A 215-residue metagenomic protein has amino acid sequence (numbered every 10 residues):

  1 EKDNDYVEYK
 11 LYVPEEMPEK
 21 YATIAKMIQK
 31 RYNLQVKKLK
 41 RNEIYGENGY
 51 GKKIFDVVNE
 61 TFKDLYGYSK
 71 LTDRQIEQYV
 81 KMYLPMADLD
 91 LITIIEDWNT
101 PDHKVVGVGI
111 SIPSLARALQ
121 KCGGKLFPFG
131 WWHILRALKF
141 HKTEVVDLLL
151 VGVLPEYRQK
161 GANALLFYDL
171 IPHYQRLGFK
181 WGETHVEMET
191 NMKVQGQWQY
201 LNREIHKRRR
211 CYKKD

Functional and structural regions predicted by a protein language model:
E1-D3, P172, Q197-R208: Conserved acetyl-CoA-binding loop of GNAT-fold acetyltransferases
E1-K38, R210-D215: Acyl-donor-binding surface of acyltransferase catalytic domains
K10-V13, V153-R158, T184-V194: Conserved beta-strand-loop-alpha-helix junction that forms the acyl-donor binding cleft
K38-V153: A conserved beta-strand-loop-helix scaffold within acyl/acetyltransferase catalytic domains
I44-Y45, N163, M188-N191: Acidic-and-aromatic substrate-binding clefts and catalytic sites of carbohydrate-active enzymes
V145, L149-V153, R158-P172, Y200: Conserved acetyl-CoA-binding loop-helix of GNAT-fold acetyltransferases
V145-V146, Y174-M188: Conserved GNAT acetyl-CoA-binding A-motif
N163-A164, Y168, Y174-F179, V194 (+1 more regions): Long, C-terminal catalytic modules of enzymes
